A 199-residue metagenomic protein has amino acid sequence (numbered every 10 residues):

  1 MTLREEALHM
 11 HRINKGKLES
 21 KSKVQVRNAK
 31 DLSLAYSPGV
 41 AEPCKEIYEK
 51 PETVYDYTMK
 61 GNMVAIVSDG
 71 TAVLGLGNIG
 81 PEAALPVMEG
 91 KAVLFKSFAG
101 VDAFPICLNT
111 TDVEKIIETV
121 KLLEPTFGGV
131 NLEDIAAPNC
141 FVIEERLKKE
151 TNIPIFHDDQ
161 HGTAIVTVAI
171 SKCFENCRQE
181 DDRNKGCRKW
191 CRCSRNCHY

Functional and structural regions predicted by a protein language model:
M1-I155: N-terminal ligand-binding/catalytic initiation module
L74, P81-A99, T151, G162-Y199: Glycine-rich phosphate/diphosphate-binding loop of Rossmann-like nucleotide-binding domains
